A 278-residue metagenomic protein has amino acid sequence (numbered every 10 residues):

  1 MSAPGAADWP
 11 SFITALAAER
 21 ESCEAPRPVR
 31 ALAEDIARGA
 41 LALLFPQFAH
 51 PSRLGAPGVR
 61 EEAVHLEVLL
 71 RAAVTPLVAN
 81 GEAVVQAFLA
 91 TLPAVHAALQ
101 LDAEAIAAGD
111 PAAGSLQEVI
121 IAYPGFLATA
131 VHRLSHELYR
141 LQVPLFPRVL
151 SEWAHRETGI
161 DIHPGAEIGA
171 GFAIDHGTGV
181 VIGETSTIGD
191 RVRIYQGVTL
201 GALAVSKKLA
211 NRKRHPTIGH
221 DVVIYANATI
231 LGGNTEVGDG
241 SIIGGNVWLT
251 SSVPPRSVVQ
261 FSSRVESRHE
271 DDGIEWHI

Functional and structural regions predicted by a protein language model:
M1-E152, D271-I278: Terminal amphipathic alpha-helical/low-complexity segments used for targeting or macromolecular assembly
T158, H163-P164, G169-A170, D175-E184 (+11 more regions): Left-handed beta-helix
